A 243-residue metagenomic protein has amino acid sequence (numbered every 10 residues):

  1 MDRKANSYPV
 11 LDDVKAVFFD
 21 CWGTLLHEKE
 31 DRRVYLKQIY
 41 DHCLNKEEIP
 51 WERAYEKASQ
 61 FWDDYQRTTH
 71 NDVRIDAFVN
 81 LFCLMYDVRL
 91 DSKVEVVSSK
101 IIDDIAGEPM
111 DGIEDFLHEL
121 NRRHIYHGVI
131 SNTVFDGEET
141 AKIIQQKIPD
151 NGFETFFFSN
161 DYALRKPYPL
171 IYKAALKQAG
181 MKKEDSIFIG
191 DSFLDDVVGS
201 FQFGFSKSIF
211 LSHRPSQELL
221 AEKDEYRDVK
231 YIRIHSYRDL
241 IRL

Functional and structural regions predicted by a protein language model:
M1-V17, H27, N45, I49 (+3 more regions): Asp-based, Mg2+/Mn2+-dependent phosphohydrolase catalytic module
R3-R123, G137-E138: N-terminal helical cap/lid subdomain that shapes the substrate entry/recognition surface in HAD-like hydrolases
